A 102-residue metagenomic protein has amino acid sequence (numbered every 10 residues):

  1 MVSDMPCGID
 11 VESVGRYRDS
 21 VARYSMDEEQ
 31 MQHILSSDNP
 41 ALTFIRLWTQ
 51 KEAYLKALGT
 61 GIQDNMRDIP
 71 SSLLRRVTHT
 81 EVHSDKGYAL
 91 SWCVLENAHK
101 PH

Functional and structural regions predicted by a protein language model:
M1-H102: Core catalytic alpha/beta fold that binds nucleotide/phospho-ligands
